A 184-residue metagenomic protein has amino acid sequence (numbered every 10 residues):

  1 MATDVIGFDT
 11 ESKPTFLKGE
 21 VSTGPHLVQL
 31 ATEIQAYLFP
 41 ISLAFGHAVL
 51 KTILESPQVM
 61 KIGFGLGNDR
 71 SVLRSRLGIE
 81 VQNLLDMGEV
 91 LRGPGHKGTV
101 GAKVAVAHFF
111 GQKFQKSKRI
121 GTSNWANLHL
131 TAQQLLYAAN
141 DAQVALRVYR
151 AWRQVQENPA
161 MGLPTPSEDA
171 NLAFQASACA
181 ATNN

Functional and structural regions predicted by a protein language model:
M1-I6, R76, M87, A132 (+1 more regions): N-terminal accessory regions of nucleic-acid-interacting proteins
M1-V5, P14-A132, L136-A151: Conserved DEDDh/DEDDy metal-dependent 3′-5′ exonuclease domain
